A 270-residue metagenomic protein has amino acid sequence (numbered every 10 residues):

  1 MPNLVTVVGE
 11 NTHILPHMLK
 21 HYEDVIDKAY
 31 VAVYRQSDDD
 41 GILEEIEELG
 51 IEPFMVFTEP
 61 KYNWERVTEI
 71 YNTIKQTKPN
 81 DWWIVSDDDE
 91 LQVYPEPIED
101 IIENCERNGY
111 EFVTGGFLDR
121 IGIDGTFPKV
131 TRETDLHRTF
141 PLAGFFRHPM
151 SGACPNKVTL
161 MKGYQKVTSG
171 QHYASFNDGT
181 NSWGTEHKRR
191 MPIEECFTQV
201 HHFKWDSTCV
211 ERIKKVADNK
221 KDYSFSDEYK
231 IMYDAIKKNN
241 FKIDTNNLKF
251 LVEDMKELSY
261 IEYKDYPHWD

Functional and structural regions predicted by a protein language model:
P2-N3: Cell-envelope/extracellular polymer assembly enzymes that use nucleotide-activated donors
V7-G9: N-terminal catalytic cores of NTP/NDP-binding nucleotidyl/phosphoryl-transfer enzymes
N11-V25: Short, well-formed alpha-helical segments that are part of the catalytic scaffolds of diverse glycosyltransferases
H17-H21, E45, D100-I101: A short acidic, amphipathic alpha-helical/loop segment
I26, P79-N80, R107-E111: Short, high-confidence coil segments that cap the C-terminus of an alpha-helix and link into the following beta-strand
Y30-Y34: Short internal beta-strands
D38-S86, V93-Y94: Active-site-proximal specificity loops/subdomain of glycosyltransferases
W64-E69, Y94-D270: Catalytic-site signature of metal-activated, phosphate-bearing donor transferases, centered on the GT-A/GT-A-like
